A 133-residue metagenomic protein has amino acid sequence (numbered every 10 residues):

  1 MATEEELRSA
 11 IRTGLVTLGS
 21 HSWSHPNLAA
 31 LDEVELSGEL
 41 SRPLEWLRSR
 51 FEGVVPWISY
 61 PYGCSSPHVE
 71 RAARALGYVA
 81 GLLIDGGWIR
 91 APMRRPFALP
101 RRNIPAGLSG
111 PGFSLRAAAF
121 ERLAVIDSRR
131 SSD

Functional and structural regions predicted by a protein language model:
M1-L15: Active-site beta->alpha N-cap acidic-glycine motif
S9-T13, P26, A30-D133: C-terminal active-site subregion of NodB/CE4 polysaccharide deacetylases
T17-P26: Histidine-centered catalytic micro-motifs
